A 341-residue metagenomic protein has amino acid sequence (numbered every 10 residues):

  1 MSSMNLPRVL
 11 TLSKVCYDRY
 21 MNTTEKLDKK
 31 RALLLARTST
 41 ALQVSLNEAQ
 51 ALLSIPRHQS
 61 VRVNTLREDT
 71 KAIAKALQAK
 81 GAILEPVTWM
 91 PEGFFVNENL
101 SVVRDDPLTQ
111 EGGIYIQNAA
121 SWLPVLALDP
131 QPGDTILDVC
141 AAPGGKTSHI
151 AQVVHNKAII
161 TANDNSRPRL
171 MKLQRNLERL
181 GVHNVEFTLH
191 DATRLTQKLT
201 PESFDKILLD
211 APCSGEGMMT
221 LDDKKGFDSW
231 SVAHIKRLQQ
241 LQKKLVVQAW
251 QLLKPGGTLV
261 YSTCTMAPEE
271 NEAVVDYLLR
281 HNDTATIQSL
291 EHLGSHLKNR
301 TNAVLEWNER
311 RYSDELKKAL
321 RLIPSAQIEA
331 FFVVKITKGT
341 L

Functional and structural regions predicted by a protein language model:
S3-L341: S-adenosylmethionine
